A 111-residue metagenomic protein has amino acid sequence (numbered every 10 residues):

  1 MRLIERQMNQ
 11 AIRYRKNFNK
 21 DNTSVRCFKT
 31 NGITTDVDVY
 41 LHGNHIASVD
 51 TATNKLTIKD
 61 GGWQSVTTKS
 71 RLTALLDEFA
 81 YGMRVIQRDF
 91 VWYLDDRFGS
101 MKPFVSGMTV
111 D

Functional and structural regions predicted by a protein language model:
M1-D111: Terminal leader/tail segments of proteins
